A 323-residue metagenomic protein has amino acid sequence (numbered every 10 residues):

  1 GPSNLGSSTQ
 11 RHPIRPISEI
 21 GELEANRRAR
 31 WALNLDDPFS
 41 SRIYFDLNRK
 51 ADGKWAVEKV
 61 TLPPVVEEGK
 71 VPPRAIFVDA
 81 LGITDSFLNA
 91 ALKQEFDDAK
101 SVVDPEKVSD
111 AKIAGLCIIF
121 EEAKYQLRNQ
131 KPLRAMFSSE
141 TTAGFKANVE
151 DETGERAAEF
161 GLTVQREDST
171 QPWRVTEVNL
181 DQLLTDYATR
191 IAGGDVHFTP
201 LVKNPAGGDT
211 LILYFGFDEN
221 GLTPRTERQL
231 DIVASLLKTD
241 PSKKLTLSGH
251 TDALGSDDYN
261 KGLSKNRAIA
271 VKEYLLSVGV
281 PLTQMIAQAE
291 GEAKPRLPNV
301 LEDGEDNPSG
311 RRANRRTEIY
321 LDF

Functional and structural regions predicted by a protein language model:
G1-N4, A90-K112: Short, well-ordered alpha-helical segments enriched in acidic and aromatic residues
S3-K50, T61-P64, A111-G161: Surface-exposed, charged secondary-structure patches
N26-R28, S40-R42, E140-G144, A157-E159 (+5 more regions): Extracytoplasmic
D46, A56-V60, K146, G161-T163 (+4 more regions): Soluble periplasmic/extracytoplasmic beta-strand elements of cell-envelope proteins
A56-N89: Short, low-complexity N-terminal intrinsically disordered segments enriched in polar/charged residues
L81-N89, D97, S101, R228-S235 (+5 more regions): Solvent-exposed, polar/charged alpha-helical surfaces in well-ordered, non-transmembrane soluble domains, broadly
V149-E159, Q165-K244: Periplasmic peptidoglycan-binding/tethering modules of Gram-negative envelope proteins
T251-F323: Periplasmic OmpA-like peptidoglycan-binding domain that tethers envelope proteins to the cell wall
